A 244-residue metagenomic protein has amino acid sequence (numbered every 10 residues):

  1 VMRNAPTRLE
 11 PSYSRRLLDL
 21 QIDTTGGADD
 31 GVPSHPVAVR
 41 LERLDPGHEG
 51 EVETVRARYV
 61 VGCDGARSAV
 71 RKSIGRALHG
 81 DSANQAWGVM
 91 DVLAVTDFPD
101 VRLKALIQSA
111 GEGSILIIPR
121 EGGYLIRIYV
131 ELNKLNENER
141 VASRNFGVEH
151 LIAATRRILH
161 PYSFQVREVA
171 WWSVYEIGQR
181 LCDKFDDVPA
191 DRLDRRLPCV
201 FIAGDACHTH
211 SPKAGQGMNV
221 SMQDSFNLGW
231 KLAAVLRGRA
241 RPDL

Functional and structural regions predicted by a protein language model:
V1-L244: Core Rossmann-like FAD-binding/catalytic domain of the broad FAD-dependent monooxygenase superfamily
